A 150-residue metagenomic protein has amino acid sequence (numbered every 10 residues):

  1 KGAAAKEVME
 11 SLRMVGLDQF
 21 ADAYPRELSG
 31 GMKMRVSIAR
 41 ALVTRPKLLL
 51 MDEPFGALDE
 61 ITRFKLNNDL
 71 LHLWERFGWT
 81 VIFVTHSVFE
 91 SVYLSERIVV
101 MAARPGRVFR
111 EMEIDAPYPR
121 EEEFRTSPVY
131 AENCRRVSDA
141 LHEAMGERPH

Functional and structural regions predicted by a protein language model:
G2-F20, H72: Conserved ABC ATPase "signature" region
A23-R26, T44: Conserved signature/switch motifs of ABC ATPase nucleotide-binding domains
S29: ABC transporter NBD signature
I38: Hydrophobic anchor residue at the start of the ABC signature
L49-D52: Catalytic Walker B motif of ABC-type/P-loop ATPase nucleotide-binding domains
R63-F77: Helical segment within the ABC ATPase nucleotide-binding domain
G78-V84: Conserved H-loop
